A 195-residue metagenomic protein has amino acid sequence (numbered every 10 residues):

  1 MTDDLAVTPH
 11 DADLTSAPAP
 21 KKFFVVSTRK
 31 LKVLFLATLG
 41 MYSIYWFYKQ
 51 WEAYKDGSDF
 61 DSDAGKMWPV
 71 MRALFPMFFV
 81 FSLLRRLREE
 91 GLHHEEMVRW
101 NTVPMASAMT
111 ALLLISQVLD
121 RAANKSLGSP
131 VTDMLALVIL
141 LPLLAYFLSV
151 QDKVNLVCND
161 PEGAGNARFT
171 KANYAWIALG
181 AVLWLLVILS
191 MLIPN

Functional and structural regions predicted by a protein language model:
M1-V25, G163-A167: Low-complexity, intrinsically disordered extramembrane tails and loops of integral membrane proteins
K30-Q50, M67-R86, L141-L144: Hydrophobic, aromatic-rich membrane-embedded alpha-helical segments
Y45, L127-V150: Selective recognition of hydrophobic, aromatic-rich stretches within alpha-helical transmembrane segments of polytopic
W51-D59, R85-E95, Q151-A167: Cytoplasmic membrane-interface regions of multi-pass membrane proteins
G57-L74, L83-L112: Alpha-helical transmembrane segments with an aromatic anchor "belt"
R99-P104, L156-A178: Membrane-helix boundary/juxtamembrane motif in polytopic membrane proteins
S116-L127, L189-N195: Juxtamembrane "helix-exit" motif on the non-cytosolic side of transmembrane helices
F169-P194: Final/C-terminal transmembrane alpha-helix of multipass membrane proteins
